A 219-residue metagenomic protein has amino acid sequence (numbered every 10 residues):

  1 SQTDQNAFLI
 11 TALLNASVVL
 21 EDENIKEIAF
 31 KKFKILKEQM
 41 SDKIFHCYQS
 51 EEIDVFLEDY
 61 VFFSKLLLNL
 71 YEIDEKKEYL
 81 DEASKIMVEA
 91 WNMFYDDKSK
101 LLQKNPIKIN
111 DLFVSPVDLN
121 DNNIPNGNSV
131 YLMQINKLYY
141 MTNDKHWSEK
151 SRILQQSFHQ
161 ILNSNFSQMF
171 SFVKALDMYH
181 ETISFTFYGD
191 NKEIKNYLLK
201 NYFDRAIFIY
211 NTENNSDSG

Functional and structural regions predicted by a protein language model:
S1-G219: Glycan-recognition and catalytic cores of secretory/periplasmic carbohydrate-active enzymes
